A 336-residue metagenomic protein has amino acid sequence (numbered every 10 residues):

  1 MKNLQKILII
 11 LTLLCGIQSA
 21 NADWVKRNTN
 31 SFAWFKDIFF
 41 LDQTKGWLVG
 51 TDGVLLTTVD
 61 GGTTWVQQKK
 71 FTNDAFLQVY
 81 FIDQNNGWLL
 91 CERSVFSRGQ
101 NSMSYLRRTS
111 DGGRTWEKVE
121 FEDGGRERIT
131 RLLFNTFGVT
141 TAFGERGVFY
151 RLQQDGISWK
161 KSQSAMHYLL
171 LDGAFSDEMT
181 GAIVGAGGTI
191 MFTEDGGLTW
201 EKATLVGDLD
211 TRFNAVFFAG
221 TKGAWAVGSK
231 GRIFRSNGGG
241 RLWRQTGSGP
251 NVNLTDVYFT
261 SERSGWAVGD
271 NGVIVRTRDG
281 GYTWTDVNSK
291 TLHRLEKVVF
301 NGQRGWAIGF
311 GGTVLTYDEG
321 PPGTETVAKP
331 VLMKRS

Functional and structural regions predicted by a protein language model:
M1, L14, A328-P330: Intrinsically disordered, low-complexity regions
M1-L8: Bacterial N-terminal signal peptides that target proteins for export
L8-G16: Bacterial N-terminal signal peptides
N21-S336: Residue-level hotspots at or immediately adjacent to binding/recognition sites across diverse folds
